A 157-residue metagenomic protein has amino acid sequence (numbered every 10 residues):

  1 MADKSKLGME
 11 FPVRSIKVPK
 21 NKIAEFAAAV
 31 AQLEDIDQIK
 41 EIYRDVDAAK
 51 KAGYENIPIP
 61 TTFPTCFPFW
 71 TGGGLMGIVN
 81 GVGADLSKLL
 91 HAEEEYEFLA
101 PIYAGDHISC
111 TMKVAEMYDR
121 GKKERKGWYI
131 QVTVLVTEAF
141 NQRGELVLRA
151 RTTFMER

Functional and structural regions predicted by a protein language model:
M1-A2, F98-R157: HotDog/MaoC-like acyl-thioester-processing domains
M1-E93: Hot-dog-fold acyl-thioester-processing enzymes
